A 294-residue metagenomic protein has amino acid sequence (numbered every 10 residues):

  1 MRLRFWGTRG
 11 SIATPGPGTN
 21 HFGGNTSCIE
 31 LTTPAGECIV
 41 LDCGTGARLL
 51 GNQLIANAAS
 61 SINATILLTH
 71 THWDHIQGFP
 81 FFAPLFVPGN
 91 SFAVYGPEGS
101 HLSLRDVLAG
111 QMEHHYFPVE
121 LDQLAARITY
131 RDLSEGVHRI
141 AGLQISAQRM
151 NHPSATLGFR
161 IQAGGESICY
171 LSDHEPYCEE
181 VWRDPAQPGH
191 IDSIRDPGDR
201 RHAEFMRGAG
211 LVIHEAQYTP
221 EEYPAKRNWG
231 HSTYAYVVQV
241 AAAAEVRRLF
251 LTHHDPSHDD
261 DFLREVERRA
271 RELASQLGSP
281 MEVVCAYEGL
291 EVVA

Functional and structural regions predicted by a protein language model:
M1-R183, D260-A294: Binuclear metal-dependent hydrolase catalytic cores
C178-M281: Cap/insert and terminal regions of metallo-dependent hydrolase folds
